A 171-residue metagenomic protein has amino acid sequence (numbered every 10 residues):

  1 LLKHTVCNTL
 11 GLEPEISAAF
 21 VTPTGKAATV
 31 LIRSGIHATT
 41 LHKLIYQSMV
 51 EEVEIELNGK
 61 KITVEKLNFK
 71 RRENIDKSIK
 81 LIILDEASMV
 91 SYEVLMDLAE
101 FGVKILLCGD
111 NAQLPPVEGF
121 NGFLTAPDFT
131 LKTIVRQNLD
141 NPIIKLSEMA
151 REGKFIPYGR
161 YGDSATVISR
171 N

Functional and structural regions predicted by a protein language model:
L1-N171: Conserved ATP-binding/catalytic motifs of P-loop helicase motor domains
